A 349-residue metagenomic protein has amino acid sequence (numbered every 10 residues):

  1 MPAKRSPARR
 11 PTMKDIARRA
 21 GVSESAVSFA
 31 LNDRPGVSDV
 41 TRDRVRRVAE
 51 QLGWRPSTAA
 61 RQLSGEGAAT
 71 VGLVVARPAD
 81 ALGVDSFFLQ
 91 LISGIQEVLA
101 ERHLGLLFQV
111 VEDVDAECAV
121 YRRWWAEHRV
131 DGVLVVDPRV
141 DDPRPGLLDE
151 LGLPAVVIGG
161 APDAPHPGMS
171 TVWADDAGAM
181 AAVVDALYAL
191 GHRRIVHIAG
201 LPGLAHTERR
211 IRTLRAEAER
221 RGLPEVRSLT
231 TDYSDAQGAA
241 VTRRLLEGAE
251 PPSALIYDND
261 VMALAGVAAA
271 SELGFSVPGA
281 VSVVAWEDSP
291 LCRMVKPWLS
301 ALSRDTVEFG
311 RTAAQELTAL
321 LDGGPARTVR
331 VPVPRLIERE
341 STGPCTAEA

Functional and structural regions predicted by a protein language model:
M1-A69, T346-A349: N-terminal helix-turn-helix DNA-binding module of bacterial transcription factors
S6, V226, R244, G248-A349: Flexible loop/turn connectors
S23, A69, D131, R193-R194 (+2 more regions): Short acidic/polar active-site loop segments enriched in Thr and Asp
W54-V120: Amphipathic helical "hinge" segments at domain boundaries
P78-Q90, F108-E117, V172-A182, I198-V241 (+5 more regions): Hinge/beta->alpha junction and helix N-cap segments in small-molecule ligand-binding domains
E117-R129, A239-A249: Short, well-structured alpha-helical segments in soluble
V136-G178, V261, E287-L299: Flexible loop/hinge segments that line or gate small-molecule binding clefts
